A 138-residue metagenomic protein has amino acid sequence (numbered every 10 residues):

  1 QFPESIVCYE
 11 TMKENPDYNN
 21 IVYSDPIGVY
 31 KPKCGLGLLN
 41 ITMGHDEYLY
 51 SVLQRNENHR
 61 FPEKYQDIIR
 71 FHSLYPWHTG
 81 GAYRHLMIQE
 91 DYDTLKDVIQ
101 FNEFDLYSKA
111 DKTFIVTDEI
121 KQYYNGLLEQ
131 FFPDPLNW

Functional and structural regions predicted by a protein language model:
Q1-V116: Divalent metal-dependent catalytic cores for phosphoryl transfer on phosphate-bearing substrates
E119-W138: C-terminal helix/juxtamembrane-tail motif
